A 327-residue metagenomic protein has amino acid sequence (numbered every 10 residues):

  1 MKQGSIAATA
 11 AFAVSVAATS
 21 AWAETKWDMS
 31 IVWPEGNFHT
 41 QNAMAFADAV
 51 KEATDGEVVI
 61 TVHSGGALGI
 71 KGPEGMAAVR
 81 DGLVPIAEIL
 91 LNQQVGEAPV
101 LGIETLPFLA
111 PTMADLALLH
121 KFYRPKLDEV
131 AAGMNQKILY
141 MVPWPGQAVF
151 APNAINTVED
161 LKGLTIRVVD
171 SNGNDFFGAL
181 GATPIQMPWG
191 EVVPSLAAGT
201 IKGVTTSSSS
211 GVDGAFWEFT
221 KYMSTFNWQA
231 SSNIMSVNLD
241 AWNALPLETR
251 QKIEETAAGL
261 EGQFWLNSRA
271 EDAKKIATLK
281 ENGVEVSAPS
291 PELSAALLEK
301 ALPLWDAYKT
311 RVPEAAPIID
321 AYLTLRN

Functional and structural regions predicted by a protein language model:
M1-A8: Bacterial N-terminal signal peptides that target proteins for export
A8-A17: Bacterial N-terminal signal peptides
T9, E24-D115, Y123-N327: N-terminal secretory/targeting leader peptides
A17-A23: Sec/Tat signal peptide C-region and signal peptidase I cleavage site
